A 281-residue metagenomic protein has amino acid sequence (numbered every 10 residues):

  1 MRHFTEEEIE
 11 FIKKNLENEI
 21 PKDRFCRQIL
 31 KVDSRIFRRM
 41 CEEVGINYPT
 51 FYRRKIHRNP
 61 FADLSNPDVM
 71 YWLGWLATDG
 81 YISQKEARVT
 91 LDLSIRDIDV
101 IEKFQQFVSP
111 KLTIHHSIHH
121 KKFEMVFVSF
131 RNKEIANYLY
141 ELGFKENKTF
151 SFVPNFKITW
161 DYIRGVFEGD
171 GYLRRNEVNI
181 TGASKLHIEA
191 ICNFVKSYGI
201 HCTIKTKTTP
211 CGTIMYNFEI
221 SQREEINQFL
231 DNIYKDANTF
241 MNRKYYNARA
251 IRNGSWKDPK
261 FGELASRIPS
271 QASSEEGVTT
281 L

Functional and structural regions predicted by a protein language model:
M1-L281: Internal intein/HINT superfamily modules and their associated LAGLIDADG
